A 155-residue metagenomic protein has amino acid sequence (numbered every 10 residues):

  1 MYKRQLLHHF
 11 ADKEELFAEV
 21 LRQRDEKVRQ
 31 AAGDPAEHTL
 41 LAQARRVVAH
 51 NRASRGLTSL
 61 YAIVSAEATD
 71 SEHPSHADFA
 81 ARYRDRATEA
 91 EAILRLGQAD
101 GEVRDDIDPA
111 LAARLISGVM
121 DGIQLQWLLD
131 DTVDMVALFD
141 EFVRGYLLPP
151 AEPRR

Functional and structural regions predicted by a protein language model:
Y2-E15, E19: Helix-turn-helix
K13, V20, R24, R82-R86 (+1 more regions): Hydrophobic/aromatic residues within well-ordered alpha-helical segments
E14, D25, S117-D121: Conserved acidic functional residues
E19, R29-L60, P109-I116: Hydrophobic alpha-helical connector segments
A32-P35, A42, R55, H73-D100: Amphipathic alpha-helical packing segments from all-alpha helical-bundle domains
A53-A77: Amphipathic alpha-helical segments used for helix-helix packing
E72-R84, A99-Y146, P153-R155: Hydrophobic/aromatic-rich alpha-helical bundle segments in the mid-to-C-terminal region
